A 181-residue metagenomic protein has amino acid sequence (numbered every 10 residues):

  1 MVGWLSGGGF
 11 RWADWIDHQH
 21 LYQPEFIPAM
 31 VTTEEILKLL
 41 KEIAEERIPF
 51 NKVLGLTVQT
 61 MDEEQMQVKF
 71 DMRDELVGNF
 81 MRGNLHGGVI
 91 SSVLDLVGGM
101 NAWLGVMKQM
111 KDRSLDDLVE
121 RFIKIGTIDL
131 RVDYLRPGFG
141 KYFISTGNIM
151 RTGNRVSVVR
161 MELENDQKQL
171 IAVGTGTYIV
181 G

Functional and structural regions predicted by a protein language model:
W4, W12-W15: Tryptophan (W) side chains
W15-H18, Y22-G181: Terminal targeting signals and extreme-terminal segments of soluble enzymes
